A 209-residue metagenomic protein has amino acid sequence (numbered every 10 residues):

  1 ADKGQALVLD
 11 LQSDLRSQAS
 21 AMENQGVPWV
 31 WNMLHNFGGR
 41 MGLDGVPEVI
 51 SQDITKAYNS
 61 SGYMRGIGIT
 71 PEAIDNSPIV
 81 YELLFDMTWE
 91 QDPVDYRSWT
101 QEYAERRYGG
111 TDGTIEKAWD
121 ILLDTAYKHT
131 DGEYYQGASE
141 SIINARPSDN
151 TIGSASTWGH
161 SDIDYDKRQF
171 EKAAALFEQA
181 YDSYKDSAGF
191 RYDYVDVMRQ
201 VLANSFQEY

Functional and structural regions predicted by a protein language model:
A1-D124, K128-G132, Q136-E140, N144-E171 (+1 more regions): Catalytic-core regions of glycoside hydrolase
I152-Y209: Histidine-centered catalytic/metal-binding microenvironments
